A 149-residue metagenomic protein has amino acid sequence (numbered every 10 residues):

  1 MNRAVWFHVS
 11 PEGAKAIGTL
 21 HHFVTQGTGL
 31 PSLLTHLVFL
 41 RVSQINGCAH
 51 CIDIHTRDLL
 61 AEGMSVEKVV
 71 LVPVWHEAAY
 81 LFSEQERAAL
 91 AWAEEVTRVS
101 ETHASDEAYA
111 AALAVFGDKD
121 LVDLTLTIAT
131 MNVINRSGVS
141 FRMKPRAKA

Functional and structural regions predicted by a protein language model:
M1-A149: Hydrophobic alpha-helical segments
